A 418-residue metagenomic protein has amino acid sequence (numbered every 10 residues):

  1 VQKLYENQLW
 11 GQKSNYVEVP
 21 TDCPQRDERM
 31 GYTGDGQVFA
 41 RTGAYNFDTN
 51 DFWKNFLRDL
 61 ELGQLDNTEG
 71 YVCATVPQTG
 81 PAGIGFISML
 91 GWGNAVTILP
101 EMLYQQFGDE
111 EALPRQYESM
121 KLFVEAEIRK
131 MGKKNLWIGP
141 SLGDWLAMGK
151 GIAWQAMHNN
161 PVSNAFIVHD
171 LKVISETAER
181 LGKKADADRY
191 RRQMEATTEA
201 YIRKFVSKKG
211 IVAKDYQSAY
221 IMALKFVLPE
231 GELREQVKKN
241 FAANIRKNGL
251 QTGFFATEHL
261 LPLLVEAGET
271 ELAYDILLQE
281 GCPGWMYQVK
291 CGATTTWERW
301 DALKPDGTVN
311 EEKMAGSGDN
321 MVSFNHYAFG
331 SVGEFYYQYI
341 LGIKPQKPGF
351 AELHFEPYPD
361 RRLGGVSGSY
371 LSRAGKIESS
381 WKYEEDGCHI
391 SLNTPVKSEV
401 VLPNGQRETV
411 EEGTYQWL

Functional and structural regions predicted by a protein language model:
V1, Y32, T49, W53 (+12 more regions): Active-site-proximal structural scaffolding
V1-N135, P140, A256, L260: Substrate-binding groove/exosite segments of carbohydrate-active enzymes
L4-N7, T49-L60, E110-I128, I174-R203 (+2 more regions): Extended, well-ordered alpha-helical scaffold segments
V17, T21-P24, N67-V96, I128-P262: The feature captures the catalytic groove of carbohydrate-active enzymes
R29-F47, V162, V212-E230, T295 (+2 more regions): Extended ligand-binding clefts on enzyme/binding-domain cores
T42, L99-M102, Q106, D170-T177 (+3 more regions): Core register positions within helices of long alpha-helical scaffolds
D109, A223, L260, L264 (+3 more regions): Hydrophobic, well-ordered secondary-structure elements that form the walls of internal hydrophobic environments
R192, E271-L418: Non-catalytic C-terminal accessory modules of carbohydrate-active enzymes
